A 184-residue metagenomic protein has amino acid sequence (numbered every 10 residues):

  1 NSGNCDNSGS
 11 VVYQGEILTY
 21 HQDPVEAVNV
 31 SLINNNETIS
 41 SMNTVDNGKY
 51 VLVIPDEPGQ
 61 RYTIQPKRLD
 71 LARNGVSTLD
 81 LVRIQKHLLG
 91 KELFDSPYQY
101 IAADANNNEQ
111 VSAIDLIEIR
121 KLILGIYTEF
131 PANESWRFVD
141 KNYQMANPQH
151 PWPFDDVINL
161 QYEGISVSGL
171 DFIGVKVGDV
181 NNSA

Functional and structural regions predicted by a protein language model:
S2-A184: Cellulosome-associated attachment modules in secreted, modular CAZymes
